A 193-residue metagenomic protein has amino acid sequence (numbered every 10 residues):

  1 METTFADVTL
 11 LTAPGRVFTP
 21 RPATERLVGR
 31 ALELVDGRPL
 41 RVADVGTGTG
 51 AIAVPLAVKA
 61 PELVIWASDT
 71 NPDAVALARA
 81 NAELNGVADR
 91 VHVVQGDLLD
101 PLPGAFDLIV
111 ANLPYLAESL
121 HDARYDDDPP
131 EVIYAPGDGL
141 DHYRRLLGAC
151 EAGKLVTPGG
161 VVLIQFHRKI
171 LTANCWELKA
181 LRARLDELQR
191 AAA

Functional and structural regions predicted by a protein language model:
M1-L34: Conserved AdoMet
E2-F5, A57, D126: Short, flexible turn/loop "capping" segments at secondary-structure junctions
T12-A13, A76, F166: Hydrophobic residues in beta-strands and at strand termini
T19-P20, G48, G139: Short glycine/threonine-rich catalytic loop with a Thr-x-Gly-x-Asp
A23-D122, K169: Conserved SAM/SAH cofactor-binding pocket of Class I
L113-H142: Mobile active-site "lid"/loop adjacent to the S-adenosyl-L-methionine
D138-L188: Conserved Class I SAM-dependent methyltransferase catalytic core
A192-A193: Short intrinsically disordered terminal tails
